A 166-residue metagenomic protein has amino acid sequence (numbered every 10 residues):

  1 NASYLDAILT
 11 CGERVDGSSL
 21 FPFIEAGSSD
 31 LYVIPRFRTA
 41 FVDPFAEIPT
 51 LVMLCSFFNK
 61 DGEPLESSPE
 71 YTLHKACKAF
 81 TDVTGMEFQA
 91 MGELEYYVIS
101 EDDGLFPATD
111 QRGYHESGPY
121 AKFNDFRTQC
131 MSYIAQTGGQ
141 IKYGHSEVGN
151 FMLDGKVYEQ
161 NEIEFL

Functional and structural regions predicted by a protein language model:
N1-S146, N150, E162, L166: ATP/Mg2+-dependent ligation/transfer catalytic cores
D154: Catalytic residues for metal-mediated phosphoryl-transfer on nucleic acids/nucleotides
Y158-Q160: A charged, low-hydrophobicity C-terminal interaction/regulatory region common to genome-maintenance complexes
